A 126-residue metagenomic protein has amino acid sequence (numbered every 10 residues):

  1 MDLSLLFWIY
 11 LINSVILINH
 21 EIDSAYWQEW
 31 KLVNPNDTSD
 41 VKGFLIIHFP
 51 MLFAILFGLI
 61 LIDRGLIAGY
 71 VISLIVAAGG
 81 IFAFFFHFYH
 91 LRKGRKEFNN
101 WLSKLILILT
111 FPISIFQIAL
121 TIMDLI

Functional and structural regions predicted by a protein language model:
D2-N13, A68-V76: Interfacial segments of alpha-helical transmembrane regions
I9-W27: N-terminal signal-anchor/start-transfer transmembrane helix
I22-D40: Cytosolic, membrane-interface loops and tails of multi-pass inner-membrane proteins
E29-W30, F53-I62, F86-H90: Membrane-helix exit/interface motif
F44-I60, L109-I115: Core segments of transmembrane alpha-helices that mediate helix-helix packing or line hydrophobic substrate/ligand
H48, Y70-Y89, L107-S114: Hydrophobic alpha-helical membrane segments
D63-L66, Y70, F84-S103, L125: Membrane-helix boundary connector in multi-pass membrane proteins
F116-I126: Juxtamembrane boundary at the C-terminal end of a transmembrane helix
